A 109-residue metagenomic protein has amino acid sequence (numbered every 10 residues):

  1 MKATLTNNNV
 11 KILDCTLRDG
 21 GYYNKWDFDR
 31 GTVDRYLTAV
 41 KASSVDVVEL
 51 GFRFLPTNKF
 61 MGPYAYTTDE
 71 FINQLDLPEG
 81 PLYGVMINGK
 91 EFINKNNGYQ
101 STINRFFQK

Functional and structural regions predicted by a protein language model:
M1-L5, R35-A42: Short amphipathic alpha-helices and their capping/turn segments at secondary-structure boundaries
T4, G21-Y23, T57-N58: A short, structure-level motif marking secondary-structure boundaries and short turns
L5-I12: Extreme N-terminal starter segment of soluble prokaryotic enzymes
L13-D14, K109: Non-cysteine beta-strand/loop elements that form the S-adenosyl-L-methionine
D14-C15, V45: N-terminal hydrophobic or amphipathic segments with adjacent small-residue motifs that include Sec signal peptides
C15-R35, Y83-Y99: Active-site mouth loops of central-metabolism enzymes
K41, V47, F52-K109: Active-site beta->alpha loop and helix N-cap motifs at the rims of alpha/beta catalytic domains
